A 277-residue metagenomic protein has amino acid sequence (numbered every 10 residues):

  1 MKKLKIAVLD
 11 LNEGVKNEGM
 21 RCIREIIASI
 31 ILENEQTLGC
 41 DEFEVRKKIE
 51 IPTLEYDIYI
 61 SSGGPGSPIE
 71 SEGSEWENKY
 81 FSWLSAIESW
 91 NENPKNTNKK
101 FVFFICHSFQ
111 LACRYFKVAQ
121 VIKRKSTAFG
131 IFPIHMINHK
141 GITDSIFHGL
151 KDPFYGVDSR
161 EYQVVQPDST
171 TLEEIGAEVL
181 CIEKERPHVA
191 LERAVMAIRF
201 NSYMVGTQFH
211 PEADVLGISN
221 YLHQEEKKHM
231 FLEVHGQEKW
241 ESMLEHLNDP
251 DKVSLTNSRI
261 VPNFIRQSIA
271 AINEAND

Functional and structural regions predicted by a protein language model:
M1-N93, V215, S219, E225 (+1 more regions): N-terminal beta1-alpha1 cap of cysteine-dependent amidohydrolase-like domains
K3-K5, F101, Y155: Residues that mark the start of a beta-strand
A7-L11, I105, S159: Short hydrophobic segments within beta-strands
E35-G39, N98, D152, E174-G176: A short helix-to-beta-strand connector/capping loop
E50-E55, C113, S169-E173: Short loop/helix-cap segments at secondary-structure boundaries that form the rim of catalytic
G66-G141: Cysteine-nucleophile active-site neighborhood
K117-G217: Pocket-forming structural segment of enzyme catalytic cores
